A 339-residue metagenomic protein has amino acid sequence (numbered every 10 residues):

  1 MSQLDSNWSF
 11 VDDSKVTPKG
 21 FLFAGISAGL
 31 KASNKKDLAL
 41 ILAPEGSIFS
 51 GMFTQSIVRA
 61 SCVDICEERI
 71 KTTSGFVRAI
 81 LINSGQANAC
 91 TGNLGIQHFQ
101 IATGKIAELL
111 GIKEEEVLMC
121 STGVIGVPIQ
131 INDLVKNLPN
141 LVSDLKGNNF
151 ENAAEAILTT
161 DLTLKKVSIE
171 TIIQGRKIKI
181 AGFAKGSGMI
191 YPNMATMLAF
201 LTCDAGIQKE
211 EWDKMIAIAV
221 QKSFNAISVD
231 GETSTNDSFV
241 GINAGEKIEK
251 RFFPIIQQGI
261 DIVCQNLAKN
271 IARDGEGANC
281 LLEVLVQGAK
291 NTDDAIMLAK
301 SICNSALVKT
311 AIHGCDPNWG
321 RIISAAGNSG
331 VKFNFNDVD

Functional and structural regions predicted by a protein language model:
M1-V58: N-terminal amphipathic/basic leader segments beginning at the initiator methionine
L38-I101, P192-W212: Glycine-rich phosphate/pyrophosphate-binding loop regions near the starts of catalytic domains
Q100, K105-F224, S234: Glycine-rich, mobile lid/loop segments that gate access to catalytic sites or pores
I112-L118, G147-A154, V167-S168, F224-N236 (+3 more regions): Flexible, glycine/charged-enriched surface loops at secondary-structure junctions
Q208-L267: Acidic, glycine-rich loop-and-beta core segments that form the ion-binding/anion-interacting portion of active sites
G241-C315: A glycine- and small/hydrophobic-rich beta-loop-beta segment that serves as a flexible "lid/hinge" or phosphate-binding
M297, N304-D339: Internal helix-turn-beta structural module
